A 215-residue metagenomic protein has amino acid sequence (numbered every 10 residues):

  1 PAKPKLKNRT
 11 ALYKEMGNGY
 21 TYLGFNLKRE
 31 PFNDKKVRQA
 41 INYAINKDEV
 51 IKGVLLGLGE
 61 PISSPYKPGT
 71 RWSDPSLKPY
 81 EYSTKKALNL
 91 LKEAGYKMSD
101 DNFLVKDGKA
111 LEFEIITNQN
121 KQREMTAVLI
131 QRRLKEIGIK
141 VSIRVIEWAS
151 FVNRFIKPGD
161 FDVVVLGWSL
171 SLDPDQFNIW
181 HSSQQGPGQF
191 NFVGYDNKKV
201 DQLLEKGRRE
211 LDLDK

Functional and structural regions predicted by a protein language model:
P1, K97-L170, L213: Ligand/substrate-recognition segments at binding pockets and active sites
P1-R29, K52: Extracellular/periplasmic solute-recognition and catalytic clefts
A2-Y13, P158-D160, P174-Q189: Ligand-binding "clamshell"
P4, L27-R29, A44-E49, V54-L58 (+8 more regions): Sec/Tat-exported extracytoplasmic proteins
K7, G17-Y20, P61, A110 (+1 more regions): Extracytoplasmic
L12-Y13, F32-R132, D196: Append "and occasionally in soluble cytosolic enzymes with long acidic Gly/Pro-rich linkers
G19-L23, S64, N191: Small-molecule pocket liners
K36, I51-K52, W72, N89 (+3 more regions): Extracytoplasmic/peripheral linker and loop segments enriched in polar/acidic and small residues with frequent Thr/Pro
